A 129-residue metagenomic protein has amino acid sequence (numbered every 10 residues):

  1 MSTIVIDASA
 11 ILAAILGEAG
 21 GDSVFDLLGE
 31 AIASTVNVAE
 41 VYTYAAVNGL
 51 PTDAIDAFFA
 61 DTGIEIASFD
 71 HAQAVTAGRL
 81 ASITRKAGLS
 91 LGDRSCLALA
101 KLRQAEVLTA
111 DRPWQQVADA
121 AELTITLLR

Functional and structural regions predicted by a protein language model:
M1-A33, A45-A57: Short, well-structured N-terminal submotif of metal-dependent ribonuclease cores
S2, L28-A31, G63-E65, L102-E106: Short active-site oxyanion
S2-T3, L97, K101-R129: Acidic, PIN/NYN-like endoribonuclease modules and their adjacent C-terminal/linker elements
L12, Y42, Q115: Nucleotide phosphate-binding site architecture
N48-T52, R85, I125-L127: Short, hinge-like loop/turn segments at secondary-structure boundaries
A67-R112: Active-site neighborhoods of divalent-metal-dependent phosphate/nucleic-acid chemistry enzymes
